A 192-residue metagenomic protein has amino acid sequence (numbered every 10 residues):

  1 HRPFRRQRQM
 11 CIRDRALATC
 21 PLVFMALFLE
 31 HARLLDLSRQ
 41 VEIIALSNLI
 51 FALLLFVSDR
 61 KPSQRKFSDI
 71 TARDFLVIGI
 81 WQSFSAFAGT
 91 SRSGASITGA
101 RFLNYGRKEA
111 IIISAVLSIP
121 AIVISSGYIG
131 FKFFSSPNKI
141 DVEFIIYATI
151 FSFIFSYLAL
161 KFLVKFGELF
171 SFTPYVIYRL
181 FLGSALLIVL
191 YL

Functional and structural regions predicted by a protein language model:
H1-I12: Single conserved hydrophobic/aromatic residue that forms the stacking wall/gate of nucleotide- or nucleobase-binding
R6, A121-D141, L187-L192: Membrane-interface helix-cap regions at the ends of transmembrane helices in multi-pass membrane proteins
L22-E30, Q82-R92, S125, G183-L192: Hydrophobic alpha-helical transmembrane segments in multi-pass integral membrane proteins
A26-A32, L49-K66, F131, Y157-F162 (+1 more regions): Transmembrane helix exit motif
L29-R39, F131-E143, F166: Membrane-interface helix termini and inter-helical loops of multi-pass transporters
N48, A52, F67-S83: Small-residue-enriched transmembrane helix starts and helix-helix packing motifs in multi-pass inner-membrane proteins
I78-W81, G94-L117: Interfacial segments of multi-pass membrane proteins
S156-L182: Interfacial loop-to-transmembrane junctions
